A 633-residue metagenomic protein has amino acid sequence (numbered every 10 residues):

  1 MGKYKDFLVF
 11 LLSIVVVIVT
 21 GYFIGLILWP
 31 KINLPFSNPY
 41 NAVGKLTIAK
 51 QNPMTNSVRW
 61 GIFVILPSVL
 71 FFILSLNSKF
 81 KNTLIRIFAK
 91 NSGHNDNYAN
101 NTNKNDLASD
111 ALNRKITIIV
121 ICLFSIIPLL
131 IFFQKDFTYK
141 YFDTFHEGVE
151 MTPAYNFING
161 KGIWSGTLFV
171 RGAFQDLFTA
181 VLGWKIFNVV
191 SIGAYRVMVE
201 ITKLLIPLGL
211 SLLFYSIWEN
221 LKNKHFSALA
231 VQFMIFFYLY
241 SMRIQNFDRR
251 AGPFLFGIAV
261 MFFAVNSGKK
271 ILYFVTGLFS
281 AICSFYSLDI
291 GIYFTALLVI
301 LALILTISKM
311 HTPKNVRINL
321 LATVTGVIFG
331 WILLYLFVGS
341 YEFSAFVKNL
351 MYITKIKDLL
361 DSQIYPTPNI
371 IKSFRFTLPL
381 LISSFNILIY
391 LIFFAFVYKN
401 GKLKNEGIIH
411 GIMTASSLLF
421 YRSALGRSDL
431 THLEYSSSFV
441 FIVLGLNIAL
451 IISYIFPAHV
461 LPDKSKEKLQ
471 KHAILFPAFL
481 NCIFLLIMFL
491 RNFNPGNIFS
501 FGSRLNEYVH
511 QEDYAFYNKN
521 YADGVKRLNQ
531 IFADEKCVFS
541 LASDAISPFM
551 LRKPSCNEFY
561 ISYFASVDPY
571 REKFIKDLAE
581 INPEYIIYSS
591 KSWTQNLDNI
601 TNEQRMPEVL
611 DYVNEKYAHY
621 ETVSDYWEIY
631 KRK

Functional and structural regions predicted by a protein language model:
V17-N41, P128-D176, K185-L205, L239-D248 (+3 more regions): Transmembrane catalytic cores of multi-pass membrane glycosyltransferases and polysaccharide-assembly enzymes
T55-I62, F256, Y293, L425-L469: Hydrophobic/aromatic-rich transmembrane helices and adjacent perimembrane loops
F169-V170, P495-S503, H510-A565, F574-Q595 (+2 more regions): Short periplasmic/luminal acceptor-recognition loop of GT-C membrane glycosyltransferases, typified by
I192, R196, A230-F256, A281 (+2 more regions): Aromatic- and kink-enriched transmembrane "portal" helix at the membrane-lumen/periplasm boundary that abuts
V197-K222: Transmembrane-helix motifs of polytopic, lipid-linked glycan transferases
H225-Q232, F256-G257, V265-C283, T312-V324 (+1 more regions): Short hydrophobic alpha-helices at membrane interfaces in multi-pass membrane enzymes
Y273-I290, F294-V299, S416-S423: Membrane-interface alpha helices of multi-pass inner-membrane proteins
F274, V324-I328, I452-N497: Signature aromatic-anchored transmembrane alpha helix within multi-pass, membrane-resident enzymes that catalyze glycan
